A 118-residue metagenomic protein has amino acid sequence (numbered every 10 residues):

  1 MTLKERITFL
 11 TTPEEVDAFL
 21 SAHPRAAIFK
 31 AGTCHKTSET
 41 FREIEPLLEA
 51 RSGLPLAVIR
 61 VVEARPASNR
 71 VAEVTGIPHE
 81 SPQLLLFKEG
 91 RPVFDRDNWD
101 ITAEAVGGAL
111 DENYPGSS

Functional and structural regions predicted by a protein language model:
M1-P24, Y114-S118: N-terminal leader/targeting and pre-domain segments
E15-A50: Local sequence-structure signature of Cys/Sec-based thiol-disulfide redox active-site neighborhoods
F29-K30, G53-R70: Thiol-based oxidoreductase modules, predominantly thioredoxin-like and allied folds used for disulfide exchange
E39-F41, A67, N98: Residues at alpha-helix caps and immediate loop-helix transition turns in enzyme cores, especially N- and C-cap
E43, R70-V71: A short acidic, amphipathic alpha-helical/loop segment
T75-K88: Structural micro-motif
L86-S118: Non-catalytic, surface beta->alpha helical segment in thiol-disulfide oxidoreductase systems
